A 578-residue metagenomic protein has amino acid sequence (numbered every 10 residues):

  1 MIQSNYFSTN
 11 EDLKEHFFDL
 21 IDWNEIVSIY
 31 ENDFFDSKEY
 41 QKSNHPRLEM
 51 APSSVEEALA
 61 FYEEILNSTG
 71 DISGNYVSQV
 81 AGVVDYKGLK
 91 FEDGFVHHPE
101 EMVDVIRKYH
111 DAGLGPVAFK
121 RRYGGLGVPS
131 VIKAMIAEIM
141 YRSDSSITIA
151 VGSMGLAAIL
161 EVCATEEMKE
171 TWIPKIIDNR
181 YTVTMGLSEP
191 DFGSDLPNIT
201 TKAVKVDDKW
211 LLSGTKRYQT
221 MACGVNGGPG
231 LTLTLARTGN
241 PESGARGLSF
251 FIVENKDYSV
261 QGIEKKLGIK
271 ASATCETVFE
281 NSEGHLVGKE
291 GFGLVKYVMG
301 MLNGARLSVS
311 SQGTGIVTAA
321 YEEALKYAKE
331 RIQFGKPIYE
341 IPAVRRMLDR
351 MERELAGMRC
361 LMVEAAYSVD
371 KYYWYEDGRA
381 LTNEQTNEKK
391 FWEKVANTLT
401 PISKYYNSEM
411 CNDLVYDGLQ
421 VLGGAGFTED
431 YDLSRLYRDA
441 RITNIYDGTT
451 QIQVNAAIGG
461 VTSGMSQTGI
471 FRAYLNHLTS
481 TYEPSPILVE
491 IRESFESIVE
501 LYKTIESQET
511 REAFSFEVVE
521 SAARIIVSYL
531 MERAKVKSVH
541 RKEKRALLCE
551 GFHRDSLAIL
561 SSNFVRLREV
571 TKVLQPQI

Functional and structural regions predicted by a protein language model:
M1-E92, V96: Extended, charge-enriched "interface" segments that sit outside catalytic cores
I2-F7, E11, E15-E25, K205 (+3 more regions): Alpha-helix capping/hinge segments and adjacent helical runs
I29, G70-D71, H98-E170, P174 (+5 more regions): Internal helix-loop-helix
P46, Y218-T220, K256-D257, Q261 (+5 more regions): A glycine-rich, basic-preceded beta-loop-alpha segment at the flavin cofactor/substrate interface of flavin-utilizing
G152-S153, A164, K169-T201, A366-K389 (+5 more regions): Internal maturation/activation junctions in enzymes
S213-D257: A short core secondary-structure module
A356-K404, K503-A513, V536, E543: C-terminal helix-coil-helix/basic helical segment that borders enzyme active sites and/or dimer interfaces and provides
S480-I578: C-terminal amphipathic alpha-helical interaction region
